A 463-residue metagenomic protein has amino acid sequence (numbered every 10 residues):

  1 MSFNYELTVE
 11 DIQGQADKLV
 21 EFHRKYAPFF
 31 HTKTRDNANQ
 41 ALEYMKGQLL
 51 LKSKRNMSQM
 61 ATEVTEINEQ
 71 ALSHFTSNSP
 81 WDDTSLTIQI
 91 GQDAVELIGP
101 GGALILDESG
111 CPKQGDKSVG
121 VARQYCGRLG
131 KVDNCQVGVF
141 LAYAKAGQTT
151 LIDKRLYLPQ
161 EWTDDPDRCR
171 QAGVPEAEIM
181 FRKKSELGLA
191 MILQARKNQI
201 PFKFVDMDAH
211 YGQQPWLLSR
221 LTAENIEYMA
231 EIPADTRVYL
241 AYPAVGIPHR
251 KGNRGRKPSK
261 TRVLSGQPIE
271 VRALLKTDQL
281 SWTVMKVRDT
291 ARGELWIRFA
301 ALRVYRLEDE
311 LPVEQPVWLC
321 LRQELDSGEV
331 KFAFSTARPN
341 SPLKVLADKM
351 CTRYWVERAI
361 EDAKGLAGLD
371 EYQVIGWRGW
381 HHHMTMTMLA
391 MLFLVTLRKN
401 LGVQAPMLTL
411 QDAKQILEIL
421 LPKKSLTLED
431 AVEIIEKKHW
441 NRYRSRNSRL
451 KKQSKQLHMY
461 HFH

Functional and structural regions predicted by a protein language model:
M1-D206, H210-A230, A234-R237, A244 (+5 more regions): Conserved, well-structured functional cores that handle cations and Mg-NTP chemistry
F30, S335, S341-M350, G365-H381 (+1 more regions): Short, solvent-exposed helix-loop connector elements
R35, K54, P201, W355-I360 (+8 more regions): Intrinsically disordered or highly flexible coil/loop and linker segments, enriched in small and charged/polar residues
L141, M191-I192, A363, L389-F393: Buried hydrophobic packing segments
G147-G173, A177, P233, V238-W355 (+7 more regions): An anionic, glycine-rich sequence signature occurring as long contiguous blocks
K344, Y354-E361, T387, M391: Feature representing long, continuous alpha-helical segments
L369-L426: Basic, amphipathic alpha-helical segments enriched in Lys/Arg and hydrophobic/aromatic residues
